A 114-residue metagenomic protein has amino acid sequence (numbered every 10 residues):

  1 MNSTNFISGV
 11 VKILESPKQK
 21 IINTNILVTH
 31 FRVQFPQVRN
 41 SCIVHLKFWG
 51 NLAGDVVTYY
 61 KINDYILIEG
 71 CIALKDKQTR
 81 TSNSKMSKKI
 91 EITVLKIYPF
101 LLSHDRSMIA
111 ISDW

Functional and structural regions predicted by a protein language model:
M1-W114: Single-stranded nucleic acid-binding surfaces, predominantly the OB-fold ssDNA-binding core
